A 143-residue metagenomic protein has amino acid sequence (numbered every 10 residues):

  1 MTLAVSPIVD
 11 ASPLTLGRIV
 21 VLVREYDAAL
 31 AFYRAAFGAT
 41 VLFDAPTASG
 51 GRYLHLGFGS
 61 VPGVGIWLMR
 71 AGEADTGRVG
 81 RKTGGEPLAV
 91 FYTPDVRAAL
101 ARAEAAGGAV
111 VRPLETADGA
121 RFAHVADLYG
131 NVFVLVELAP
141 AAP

Functional and structural regions predicted by a protein language model:
T2-R18, T40-Y92, L100-A126, V136-P143: Vicinal oxygen chelate
V20-L22: A conserved hydrophobic helix/loop-capping motif in glycosyltransferases and polysaccharide synthases
A29-R34, A103, G130: Conserved active-site tyrosine of GNAT-family acetyltransferases
